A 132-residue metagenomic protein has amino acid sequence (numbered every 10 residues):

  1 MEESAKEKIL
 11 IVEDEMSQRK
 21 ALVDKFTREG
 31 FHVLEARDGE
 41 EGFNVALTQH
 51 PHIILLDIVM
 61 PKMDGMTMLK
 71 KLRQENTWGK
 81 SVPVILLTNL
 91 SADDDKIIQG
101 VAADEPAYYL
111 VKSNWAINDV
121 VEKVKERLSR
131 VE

Functional and structural regions predicted by a protein language model:
M1-K8, A116-E132: Non-catalytic signal-transmission and effector/linker regions of two-component phosphorelay proteins
E13: Conserved acidic carboxylate
K20-R28: Charged docking surfaces used in two-component/phosphorelay signaling
E35-N44, G65: Helix N-cap/capping motif at the beta->alpha junctions
N44, M66-W78: Short amphipathic alpha-helix used as the core "switch/output" element in two-component signaling
Q49-L55: Active-site beta3 strand of CheY-like receiver
M60-P61: Receiver (REC) domain active-site loop signature in two-component systems and cognate sites in sensor histidine kinases
T67, K80, S91-E126: Alpha4 helix (beta4-alpha4-beta5 surface) of REC/receiver domains from two-component response regulators
